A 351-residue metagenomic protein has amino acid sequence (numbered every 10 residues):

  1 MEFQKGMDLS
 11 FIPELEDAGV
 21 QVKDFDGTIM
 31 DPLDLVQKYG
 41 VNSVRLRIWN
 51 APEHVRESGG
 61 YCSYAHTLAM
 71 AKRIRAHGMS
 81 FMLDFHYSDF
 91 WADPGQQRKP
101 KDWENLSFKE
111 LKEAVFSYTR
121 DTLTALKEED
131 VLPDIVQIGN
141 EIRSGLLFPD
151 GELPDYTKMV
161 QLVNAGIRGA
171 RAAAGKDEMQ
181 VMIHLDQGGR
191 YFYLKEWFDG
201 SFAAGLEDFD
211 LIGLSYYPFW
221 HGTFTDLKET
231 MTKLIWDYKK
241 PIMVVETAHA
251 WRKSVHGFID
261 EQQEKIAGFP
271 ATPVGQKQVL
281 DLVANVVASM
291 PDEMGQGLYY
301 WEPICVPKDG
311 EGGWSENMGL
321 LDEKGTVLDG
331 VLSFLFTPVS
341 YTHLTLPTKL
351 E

Functional and structural regions predicted by a protein language model:
M7, D84, V136, I212 (+2 more regions): Conserved, mostly hydrophobic/aromatic
D17-Q21, N50-T67, D89-K112, I142-L153 (+2 more regions): Surface-exposed, active-site-proximal loop segments in enzymatic domains
V22-V36, T119-T122, Y191-S201, V283: Short, acidic/polar
D31-Y39, R45-F90, Y156-A173, M231 (+1 more regions): Aromatic-lined substrate-binding rim segments of carbohydrate-active enzymes
P32-L33, E196, G200-E264, N285: Glycoside hydrolase catalytic-domain groove-lining segments
Y64-A65, P94-D199, G222-E229, G310 (+1 more regions): Active-site cleft segment of glycoside hydrolase catalytic domains centered on the general acid/base Glu
V245-T247, I266-P338: Substrate-binding cleft of secreted/luminal carbohydrate-active enzymes
Y341-T348: Conserved small/polar residues in nucleotide/adenosyl-binding loops
